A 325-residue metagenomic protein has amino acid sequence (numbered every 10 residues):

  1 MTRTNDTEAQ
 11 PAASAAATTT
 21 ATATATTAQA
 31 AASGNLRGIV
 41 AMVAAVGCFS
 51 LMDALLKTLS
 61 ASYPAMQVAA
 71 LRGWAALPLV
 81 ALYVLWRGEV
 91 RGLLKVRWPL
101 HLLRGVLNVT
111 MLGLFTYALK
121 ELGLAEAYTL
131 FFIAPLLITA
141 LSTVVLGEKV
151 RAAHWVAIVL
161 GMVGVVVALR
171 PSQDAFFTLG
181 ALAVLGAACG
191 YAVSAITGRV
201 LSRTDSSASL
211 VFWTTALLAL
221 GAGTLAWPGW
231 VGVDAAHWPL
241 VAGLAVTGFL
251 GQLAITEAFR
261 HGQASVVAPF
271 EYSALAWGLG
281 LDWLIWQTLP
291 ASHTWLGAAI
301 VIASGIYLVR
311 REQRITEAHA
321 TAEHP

Functional and structural regions predicted by a protein language model:
T2-A12, R37, Y63-T110, G190-S194 (+1 more regions): Transmembrane alpha-helices of multi-pass small-molecule transport proteins
R37-A45, V84-L85, V90-L114, L179-A187 (+1 more regions): Loop-to-transmembrane-helix transition segments
V46-L51, A81, G105-G113, P135-A140 (+7 more regions): Hydrophobic/small/kink-forming positions within alpha-helical transmembrane segments of polytopic membrane proteins
A54-K57, A65-M66, V80, D174-V233 (+2 more regions): Transmembrane alpha-helical segments that form core, pore/gating elements of small-molecule transporters/exporters
P64-P78, T116-A134, F177-G190, D234-G248 (+1 more regions): Structural signature of hydrophobic alpha-helical transmembrane segments
L71, Y128-I133, L201-L217, L253-W283: Helix-helix packing/entry segments at the starts of transmembrane helices
Y117, P135-V159, A276-W295: C-terminal transmembrane-helix exit sites in multi-pass transporters
A153-R170, H293-E312: Hydrophobic transmembrane alpha-helices of multi-pass small-molecule transport proteins
